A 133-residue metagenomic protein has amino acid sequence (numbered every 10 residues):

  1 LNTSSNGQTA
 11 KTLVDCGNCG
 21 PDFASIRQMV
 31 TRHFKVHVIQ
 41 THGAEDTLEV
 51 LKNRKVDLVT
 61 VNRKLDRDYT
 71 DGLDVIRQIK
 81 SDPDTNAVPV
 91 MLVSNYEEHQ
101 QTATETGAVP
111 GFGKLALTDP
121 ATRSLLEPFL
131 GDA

Functional and structural regions predicted by a protein language model:
G7-V30, V59: Conserved acidic segment of CheY-like receiver
H42-L58, D66: Acidic, metal-coordinating helix/loop segments flanking the phosphotransfer/catalytic sites of two-component signaling
T60-I79: Conserved phosphotransfer microenvironments
T70-D74, N95-A116: Alpha4 helix (beta4-alpha4-beta5 surface) of REC/receiver domains from two-component response regulators
P83-P89: His-Asp phosphorelay/catalytic-motif detector in bacterial-type signaling
M91-V93: Hydrophobic/aromatic residues positioned on beta-strands within the core alpha/beta folds
A121-A133: Receiver (REC) domain switch/output surface
